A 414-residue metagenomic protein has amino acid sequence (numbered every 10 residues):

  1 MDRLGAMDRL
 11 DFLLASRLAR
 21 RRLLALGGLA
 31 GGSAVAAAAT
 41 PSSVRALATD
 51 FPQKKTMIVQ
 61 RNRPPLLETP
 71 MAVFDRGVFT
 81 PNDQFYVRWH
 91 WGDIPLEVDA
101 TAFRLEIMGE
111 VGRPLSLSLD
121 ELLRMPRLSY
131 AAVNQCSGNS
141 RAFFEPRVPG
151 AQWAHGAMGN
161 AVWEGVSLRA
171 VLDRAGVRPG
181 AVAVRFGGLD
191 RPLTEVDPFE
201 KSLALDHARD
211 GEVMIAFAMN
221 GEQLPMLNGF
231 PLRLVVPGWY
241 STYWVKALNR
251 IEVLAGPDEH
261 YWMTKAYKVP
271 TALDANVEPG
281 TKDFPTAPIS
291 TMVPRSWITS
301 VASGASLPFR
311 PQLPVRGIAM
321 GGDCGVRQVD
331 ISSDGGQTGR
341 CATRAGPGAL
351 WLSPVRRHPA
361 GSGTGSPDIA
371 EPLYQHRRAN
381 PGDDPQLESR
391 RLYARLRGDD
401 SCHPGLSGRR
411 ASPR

Functional and structural regions predicted by a protein language model:
M1-R22: N-terminal secretory signal peptides
G27-G31: Sec-dependent signal peptide hydrophobic core
G32-A37: Hydrophobic h-region of N-terminal signal peptides that target proteins for export in Gram-negative bacteria
P41-P413: Structured, non-membrane catalytic/scaffold regions adjacent to prosthetic-group chemistry
